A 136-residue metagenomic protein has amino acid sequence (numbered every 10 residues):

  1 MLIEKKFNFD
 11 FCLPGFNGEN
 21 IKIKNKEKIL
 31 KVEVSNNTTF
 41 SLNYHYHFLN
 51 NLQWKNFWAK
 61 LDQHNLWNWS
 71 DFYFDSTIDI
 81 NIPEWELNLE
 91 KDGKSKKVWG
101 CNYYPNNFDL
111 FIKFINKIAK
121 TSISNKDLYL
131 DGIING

Functional and structural regions predicted by a protein language model:
M1-G15, H45-F48, L52-N56, K60-G136: Short, well-ordered, aromatic-rich surface patches in folded extracellular/luminal domains
E19-S41: Short, flexible N-terminal segments of the mature chain
